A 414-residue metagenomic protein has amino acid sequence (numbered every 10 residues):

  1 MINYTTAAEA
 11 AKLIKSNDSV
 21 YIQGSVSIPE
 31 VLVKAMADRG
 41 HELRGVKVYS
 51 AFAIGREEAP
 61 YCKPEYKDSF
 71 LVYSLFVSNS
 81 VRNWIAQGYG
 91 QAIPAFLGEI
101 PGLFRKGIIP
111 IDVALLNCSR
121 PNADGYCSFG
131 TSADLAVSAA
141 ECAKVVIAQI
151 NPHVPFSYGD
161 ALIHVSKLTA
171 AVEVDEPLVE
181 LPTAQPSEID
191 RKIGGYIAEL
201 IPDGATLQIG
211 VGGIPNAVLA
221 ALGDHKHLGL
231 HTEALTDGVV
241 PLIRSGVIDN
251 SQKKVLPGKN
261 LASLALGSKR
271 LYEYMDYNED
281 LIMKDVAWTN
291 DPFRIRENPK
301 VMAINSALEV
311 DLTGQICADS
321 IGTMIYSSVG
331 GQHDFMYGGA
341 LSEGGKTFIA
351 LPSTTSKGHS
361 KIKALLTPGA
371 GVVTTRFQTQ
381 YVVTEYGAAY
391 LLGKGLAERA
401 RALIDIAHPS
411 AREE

Functional and structural regions predicted by a protein language model:
M1-E414: Conserved alpha/beta enzyme-core scaffold
